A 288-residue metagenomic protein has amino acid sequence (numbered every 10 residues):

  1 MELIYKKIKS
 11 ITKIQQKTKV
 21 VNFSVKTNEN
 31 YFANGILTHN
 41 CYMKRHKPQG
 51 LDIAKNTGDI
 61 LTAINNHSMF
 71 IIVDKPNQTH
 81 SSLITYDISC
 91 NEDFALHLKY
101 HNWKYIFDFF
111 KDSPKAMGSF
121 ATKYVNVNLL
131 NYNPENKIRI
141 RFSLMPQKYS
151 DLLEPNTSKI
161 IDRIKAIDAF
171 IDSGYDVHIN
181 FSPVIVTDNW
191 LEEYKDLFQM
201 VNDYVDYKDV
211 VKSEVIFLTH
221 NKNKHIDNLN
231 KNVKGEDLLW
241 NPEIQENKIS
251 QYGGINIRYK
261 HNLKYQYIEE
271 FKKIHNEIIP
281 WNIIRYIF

Functional and structural regions predicted by a protein language model:
M1-N40: Autoprocessing domains of the Hint superfamily
Y42-R141: Conserved Radical SAM active-site core
H80-I84, P114-G118, E135-I138, S173-D176 (+2 more regions): Short, well-ordered coil/turn segments that N-cap beta-strands
D87-S89, S119-K123, R141-M145, N180-S182 (+2 more regions): A cross-family glycoside hydrolase active-site/sugar-binding cleft signature
N91-L96, V125-N128, I140-T157, P183-D188 (+2 more regions): Conserved radical SAM core fold
N102, I106, D162-A166, E193-V201 (+2 more regions): A general structural detector for well-ordered alpha-helical segments in enzyme core domains, enriched
S119-F120, T187-Q199: Active-site glycine- and acidic-residue-rich loops that bind and position anionic ligands or nucleotide-like cofactors
Q199-F288: Auxiliary Fe-S-binding modules of radical SAM enzymes
